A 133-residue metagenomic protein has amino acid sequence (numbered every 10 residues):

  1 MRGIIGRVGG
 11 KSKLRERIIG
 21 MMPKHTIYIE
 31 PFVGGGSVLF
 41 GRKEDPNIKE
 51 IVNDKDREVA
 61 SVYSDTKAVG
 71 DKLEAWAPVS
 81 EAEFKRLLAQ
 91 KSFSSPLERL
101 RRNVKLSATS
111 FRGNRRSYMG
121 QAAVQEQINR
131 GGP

Functional and structural regions predicted by a protein language model:
M1-L14, M21, T66-P133: SAM-dependent nucleic-acid methyltransferase catalytic core
G20, K24-S92: SAM cofactor-binding core of SAM-dependent methyltransferases, primarily the Rossmann-like beta-alpha-beta module
